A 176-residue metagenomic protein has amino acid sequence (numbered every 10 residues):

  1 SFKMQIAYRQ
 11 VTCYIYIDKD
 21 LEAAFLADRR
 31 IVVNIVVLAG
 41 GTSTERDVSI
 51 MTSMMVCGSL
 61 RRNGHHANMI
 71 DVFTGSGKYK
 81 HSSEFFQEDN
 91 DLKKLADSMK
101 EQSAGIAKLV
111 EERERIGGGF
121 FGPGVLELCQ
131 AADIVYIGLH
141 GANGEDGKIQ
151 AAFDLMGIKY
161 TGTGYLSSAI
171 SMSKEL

Functional and structural regions predicted by a protein language model:
I17-L176: ATP-binding N-terminal substructure of ATP-dependent carboxylate-amine bond-forming enzymes
